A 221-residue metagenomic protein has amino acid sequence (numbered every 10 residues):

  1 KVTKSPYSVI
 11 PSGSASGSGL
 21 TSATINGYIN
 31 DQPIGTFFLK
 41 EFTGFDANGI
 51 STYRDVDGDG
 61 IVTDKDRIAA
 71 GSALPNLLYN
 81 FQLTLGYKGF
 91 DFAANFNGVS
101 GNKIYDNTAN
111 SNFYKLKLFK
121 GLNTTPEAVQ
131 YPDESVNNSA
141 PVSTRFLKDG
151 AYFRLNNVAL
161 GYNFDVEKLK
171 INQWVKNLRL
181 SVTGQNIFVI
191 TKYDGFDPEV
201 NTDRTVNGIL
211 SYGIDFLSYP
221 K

Functional and structural regions predicted by a protein language model:
K1-A73, Q185-G195: Conserved small-residue
K1-D31, N76-S111, V158-V166, N177-I187: Transmembrane beta-barrel strand/turn architecture of Gram-negative outer membrane proteins
T24, I61-A69, E127, N138-F146 (+1 more regions): Extracytoplasmic loops and strand-loop junctions of Gram-negative outer membrane beta-barrel proteins
A47, N97-Q185: Extracytoplasmic gating/loop element in the C-terminal half of outer-membrane beta-barrel translocons and assembly
R54-D59, V200-L210: Solvent-exposed loop segments that connect transmembrane elements
D66, Y79, K120-G121: Domain-core and long-helix interface of multi-subunit machines
A69-N76, D149, I171, D215-F216: Alpha-helix N-cap/helix-initiation motif
L217-K221: Outer-membrane beta-barrel "beta-signal"
